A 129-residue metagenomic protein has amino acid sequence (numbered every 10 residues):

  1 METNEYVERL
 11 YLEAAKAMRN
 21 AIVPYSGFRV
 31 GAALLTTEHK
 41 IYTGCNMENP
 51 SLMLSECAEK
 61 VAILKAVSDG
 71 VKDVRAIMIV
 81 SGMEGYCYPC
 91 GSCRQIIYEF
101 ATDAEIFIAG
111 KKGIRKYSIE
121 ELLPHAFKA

Functional and structural regions predicted by a protein language model:
E2-V23, D69-A129: C-terminal binding/interaction regions
G27-T36: Short beta-strand scaffold segments in enzyme catalytic cores
L35-T37, N46-M47: Histidine- and/or cysteine-centered catalytic micro-motif in compact active-site loops
K40-I41: Hydrophobic "anchor" residues
C45-K60: Compact, glycine-rich, soluble single-domain proteins
V61, K65-D69: Feature captures the catalytic cores and cofactor-binding loops of soluble hydro-lyases/lyases that act on carboxylate
